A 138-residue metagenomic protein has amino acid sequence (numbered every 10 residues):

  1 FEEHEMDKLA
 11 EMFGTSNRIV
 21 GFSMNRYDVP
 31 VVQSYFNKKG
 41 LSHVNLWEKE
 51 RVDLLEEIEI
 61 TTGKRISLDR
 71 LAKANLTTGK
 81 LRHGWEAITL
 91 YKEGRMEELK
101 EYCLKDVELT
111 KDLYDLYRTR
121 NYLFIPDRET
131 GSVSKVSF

Functional and structural regions predicted by a protein language model:
F1-R18: Conserved RNase H-like, two-metal-ion catalytic cores of nucleic-acid enzymes
N17-N25: Short glycine-rich phosphate-binding loop at a beta-alpha junction
M24-F138: Metal-dependent phosphoesterase core characteristic of DEDDh/y 3'-5' exonuclease domains
